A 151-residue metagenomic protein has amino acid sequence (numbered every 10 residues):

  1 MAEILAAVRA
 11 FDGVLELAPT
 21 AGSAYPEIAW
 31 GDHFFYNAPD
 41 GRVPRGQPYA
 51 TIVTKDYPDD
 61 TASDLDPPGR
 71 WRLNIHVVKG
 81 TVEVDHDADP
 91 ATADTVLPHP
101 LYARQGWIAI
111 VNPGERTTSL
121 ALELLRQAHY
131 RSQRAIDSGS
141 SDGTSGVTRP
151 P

Functional and structural regions predicted by a protein language model:
M1-P151: Charge-dense, helix-prone N-terminal extensions
